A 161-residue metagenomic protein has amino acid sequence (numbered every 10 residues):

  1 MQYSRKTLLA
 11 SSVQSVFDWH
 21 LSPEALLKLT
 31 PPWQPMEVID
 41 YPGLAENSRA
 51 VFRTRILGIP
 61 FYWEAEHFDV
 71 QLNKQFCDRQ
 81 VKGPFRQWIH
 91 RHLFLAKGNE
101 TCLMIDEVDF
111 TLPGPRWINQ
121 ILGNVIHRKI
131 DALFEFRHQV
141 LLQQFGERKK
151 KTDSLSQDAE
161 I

Functional and structural regions predicted by a protein language model:
M1-A45: Hydrophobic ligand-binding cavity/cleft-lining segments
Q2-S4, P60-E64, Q87-R91: Short, surface-exposed coil-to-beta transition loops
K6-A10, E37, R53, E66 (+2 more regions): Generic structural detector for well-ordered beta-strands
S11-V13, Q71-L72, K97-N99: Short loop segments at secondary-structure junctions
Q14, D18, A96, E135 (+2 more regions): Replace "anionic and nucleotidyl ligands
E37-G83, L103, F136-Q139, Q143-K149 (+2 more regions): Glycine-rich portal/gate segments that line the openings of hydrophobic small-molecule binding cavities
R79-A132: Beta-strand/loop substructures that line and gate deep hydrophobic ligand-binding cavities in soluble
T111-G114, I118-I161: A conserved amphipathic terminal alpha-helix motif
